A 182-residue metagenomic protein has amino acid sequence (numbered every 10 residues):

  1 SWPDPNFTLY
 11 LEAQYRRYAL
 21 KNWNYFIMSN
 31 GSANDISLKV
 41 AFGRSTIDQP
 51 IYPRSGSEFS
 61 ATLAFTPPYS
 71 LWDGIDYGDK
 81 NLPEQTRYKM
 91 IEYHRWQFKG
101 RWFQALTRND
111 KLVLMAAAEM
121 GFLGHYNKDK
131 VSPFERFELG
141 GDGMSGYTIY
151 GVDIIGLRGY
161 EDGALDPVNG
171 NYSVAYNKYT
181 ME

Functional and structural regions predicted by a protein language model:
Y10, A19-E182: C-terminal outer-membrane beta-barrel translocator/porin domains of Gram-negative envelope proteins and their
